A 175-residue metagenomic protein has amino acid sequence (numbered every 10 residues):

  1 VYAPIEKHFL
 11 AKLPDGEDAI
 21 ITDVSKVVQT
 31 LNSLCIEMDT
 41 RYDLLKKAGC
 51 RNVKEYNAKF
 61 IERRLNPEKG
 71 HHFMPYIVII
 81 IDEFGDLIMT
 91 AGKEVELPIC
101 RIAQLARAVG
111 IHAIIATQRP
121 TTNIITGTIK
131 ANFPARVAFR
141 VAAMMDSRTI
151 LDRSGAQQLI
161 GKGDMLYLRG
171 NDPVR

Functional and structural regions predicted by a protein language model:
V1-C50, M74-V141, M145-L159, L166-V174: P-loop NTPase catalytic phosphate-binding loop
L45-H71: P-loop NTPase nucleotide-binding/switch module
